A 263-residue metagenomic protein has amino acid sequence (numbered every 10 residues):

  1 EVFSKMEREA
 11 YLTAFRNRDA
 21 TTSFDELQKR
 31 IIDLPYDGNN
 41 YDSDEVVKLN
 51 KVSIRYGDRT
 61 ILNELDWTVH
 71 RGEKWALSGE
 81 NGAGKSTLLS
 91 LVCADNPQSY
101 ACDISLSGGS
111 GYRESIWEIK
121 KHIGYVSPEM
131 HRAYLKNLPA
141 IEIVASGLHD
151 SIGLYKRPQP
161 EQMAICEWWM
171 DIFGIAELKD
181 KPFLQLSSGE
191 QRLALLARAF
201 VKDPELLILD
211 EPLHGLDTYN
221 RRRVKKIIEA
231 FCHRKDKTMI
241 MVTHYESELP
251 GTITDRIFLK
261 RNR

Functional and structural regions predicted by a protein language model:
V2-K51, I123, L154-Q162: Pre-NBD coupling/linker segments of ABC/ABC-like ATPases
V47, L62-E64, K179: Conserved structural motif at the start of ABC-family nucleotide-binding domains
L135-G153, I165: Q-loop/switch helix immediately C-terminal to the Walker
A145, P160-L178: Conserved ABC ATPase "signature" region
K156-P158, P182-L186, E190: Conserved ABC ATPase signature
L196: Hydrophobic anchor residue at the start of the ABC signature
L207-E211: Catalytic Walker B motif of ABC-type/P-loop ATPase nucleotide-binding domains
